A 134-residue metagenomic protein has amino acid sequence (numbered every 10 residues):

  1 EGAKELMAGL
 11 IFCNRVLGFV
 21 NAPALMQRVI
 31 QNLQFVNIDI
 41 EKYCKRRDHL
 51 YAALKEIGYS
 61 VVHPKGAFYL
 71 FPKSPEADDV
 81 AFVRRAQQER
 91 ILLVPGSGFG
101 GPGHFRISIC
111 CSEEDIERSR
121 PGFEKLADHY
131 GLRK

Functional and structural regions predicted by a protein language model:
E1-K134: PLP-dependent class I/II
